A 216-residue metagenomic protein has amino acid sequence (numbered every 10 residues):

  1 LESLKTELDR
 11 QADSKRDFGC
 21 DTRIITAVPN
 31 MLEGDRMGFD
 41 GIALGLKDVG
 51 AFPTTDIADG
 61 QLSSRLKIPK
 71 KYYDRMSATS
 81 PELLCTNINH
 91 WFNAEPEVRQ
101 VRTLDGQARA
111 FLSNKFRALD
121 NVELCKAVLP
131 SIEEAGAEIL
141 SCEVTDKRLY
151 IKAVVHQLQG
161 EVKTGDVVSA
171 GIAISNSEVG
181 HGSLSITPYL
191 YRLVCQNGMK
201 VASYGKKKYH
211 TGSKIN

Functional and structural regions predicted by a protein language model:
L1-A127: Feature for intrinsically disordered/low-complexity regulatory segments and propeptides
A118-N216: Intrinsic disorder/low-complexity polar-acidic segments
